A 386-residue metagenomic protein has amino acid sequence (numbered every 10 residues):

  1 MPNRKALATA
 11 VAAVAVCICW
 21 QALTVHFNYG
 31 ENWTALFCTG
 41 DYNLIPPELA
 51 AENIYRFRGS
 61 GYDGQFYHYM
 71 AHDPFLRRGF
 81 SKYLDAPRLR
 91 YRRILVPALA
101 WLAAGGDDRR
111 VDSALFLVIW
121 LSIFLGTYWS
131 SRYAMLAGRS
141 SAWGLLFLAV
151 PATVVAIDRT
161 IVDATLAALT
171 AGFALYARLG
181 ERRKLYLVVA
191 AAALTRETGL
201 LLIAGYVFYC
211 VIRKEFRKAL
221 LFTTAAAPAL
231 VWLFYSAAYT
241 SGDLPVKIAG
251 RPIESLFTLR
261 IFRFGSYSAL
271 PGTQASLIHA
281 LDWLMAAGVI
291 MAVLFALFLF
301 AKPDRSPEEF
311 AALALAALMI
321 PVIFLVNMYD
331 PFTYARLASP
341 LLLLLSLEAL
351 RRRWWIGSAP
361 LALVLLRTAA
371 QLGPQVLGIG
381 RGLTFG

Functional and structural regions predicted by a protein language model:
C17-G30, L202-M319: Membrane-lumen/periplasm interface segments of specific transmembrane helices in polyprenyl phosphate-linked
G40-D85, L95: Extracytosolic helix-loop segments that constitute the early lumenal/periplasmic catalytic or substrate-binding loops
K82-R90, I94, A98, G105-L125 (+1 more regions): Loop-to-helix entry region of an early transmembrane alpha helix in multi-pass inner-membrane enzymes
A100-L102, A114-A137, L294-F298: Transmembrane-helix motifs of polytopic, lipid-linked glycan transferases
R110-A114, T127-V150, A168: Transmembrane-helix signature of polytopic, membrane-embedded enzymes that assemble or transfer cell-envelope glycans
W129, L146-A149, A156, T165-L185 (+1 more regions): Specific aromatic-rich, kink-prone transmembrane helix
D158-T165, Y334: Short acidic/glycine- and proline-prone juxtamembrane loop motifs at membrane-interface regions of multi-pass membrane
T170-Y176, R183-C210, A225-A227: Membrane-interface alpha helices of multi-pass inner-membrane proteins
